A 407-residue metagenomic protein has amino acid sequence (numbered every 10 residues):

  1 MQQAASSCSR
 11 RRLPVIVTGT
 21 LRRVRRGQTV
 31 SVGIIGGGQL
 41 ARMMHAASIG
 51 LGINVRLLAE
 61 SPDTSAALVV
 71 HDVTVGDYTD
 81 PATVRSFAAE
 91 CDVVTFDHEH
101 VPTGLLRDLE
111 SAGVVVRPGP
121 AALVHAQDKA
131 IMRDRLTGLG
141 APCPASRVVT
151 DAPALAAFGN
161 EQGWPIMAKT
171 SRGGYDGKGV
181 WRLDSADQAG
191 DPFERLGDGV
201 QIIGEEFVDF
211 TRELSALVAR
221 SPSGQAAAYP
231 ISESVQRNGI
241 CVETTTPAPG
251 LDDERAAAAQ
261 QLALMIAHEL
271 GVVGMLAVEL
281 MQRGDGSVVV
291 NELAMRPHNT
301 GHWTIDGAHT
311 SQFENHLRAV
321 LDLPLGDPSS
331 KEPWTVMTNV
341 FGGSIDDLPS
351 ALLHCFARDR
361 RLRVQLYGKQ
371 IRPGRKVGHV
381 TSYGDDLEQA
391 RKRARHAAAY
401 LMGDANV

Functional and structural regions predicted by a protein language model:
M1-Q127, I131, G138, P153: ATP-binding N-terminal substructure of ATP-dependent carboxylate-amine bond-forming enzymes
Q3, Q28, R318-V407: Peripheral (often C-terminal) accessory segments that flank ATP-dependent C-N-forming ligase machineries
V30, P144, K178, R212-L214 (+6 more regions): Change "...and in nucleic-acid phosphodiester-cleaving endonucleases..." to "...and in nucleic-acid processing enzymes
P118-V180: A conserved helix-loop-beta module that forms one wall/lid of the active-site cleft in ATP-utilizing catalytic domains
A145, P165-A168, V200-E205, L276-A277 (+2 more regions): A short linear hydrophobic-aromatic micro-motif
G179, L183-G284: Internal nucleotide-binding/catalytic subdomain
A258-V278, G284, A294-G343: Active-site "cap" helix and flanking loop/linker of ATP-utilizing ligase/carboxylase catalytic domains
